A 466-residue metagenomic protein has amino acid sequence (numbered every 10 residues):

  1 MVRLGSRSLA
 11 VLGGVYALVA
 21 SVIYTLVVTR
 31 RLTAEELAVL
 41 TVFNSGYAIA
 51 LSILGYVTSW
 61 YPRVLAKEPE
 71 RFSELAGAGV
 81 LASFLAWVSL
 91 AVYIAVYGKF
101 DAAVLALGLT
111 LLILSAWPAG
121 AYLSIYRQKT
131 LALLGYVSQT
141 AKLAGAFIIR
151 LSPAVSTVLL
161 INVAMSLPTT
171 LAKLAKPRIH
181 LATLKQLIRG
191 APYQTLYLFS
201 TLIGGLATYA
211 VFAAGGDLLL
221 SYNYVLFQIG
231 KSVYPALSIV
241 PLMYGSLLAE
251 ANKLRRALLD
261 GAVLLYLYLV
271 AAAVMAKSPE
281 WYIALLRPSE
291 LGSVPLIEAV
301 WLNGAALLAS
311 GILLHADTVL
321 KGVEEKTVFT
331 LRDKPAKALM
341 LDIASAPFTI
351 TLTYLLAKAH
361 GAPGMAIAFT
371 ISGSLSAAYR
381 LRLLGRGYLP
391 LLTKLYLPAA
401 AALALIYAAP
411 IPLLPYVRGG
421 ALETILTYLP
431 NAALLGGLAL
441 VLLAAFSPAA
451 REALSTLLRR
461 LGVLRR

Functional and structural regions predicted by a protein language model:
R3-S59, W87, K142, P192-D217 (+2 more regions): Signature of the first transmembrane helix
L18-V22, G55, A76-D101, I148 (+3 more regions): Alpha-helical transmembrane segments of multi-pass membrane transport and lipid-handling proteins
Y24-I49, V155, Q186-G190, Y209-K231 (+3 more regions): Interfacial/gating helices of multi-pass transporter permease domains
L54-P69, L226, G230-A262, L314-E325: Helix-loop junctions and terminal segments of transmembrane helices in multi-pass membrane transport/translocation
V64, T110-V137, A305-I343, L384-R386: Membrane-interface junctions at transmembrane-helix termini in multi-pass inner-membrane proteins
G79-F199, A408-P412, L464: Hydrophobic transmembrane helix module of multi-pass membrane transport proteins
L111, A132-P177, I343-L355, A359-L383 (+2 more regions): Hydrophobic alpha-helical transmembrane segments
A408-R466: Membrane-proximal transmembrane or re-entrant/amphipathic helices at the cytosolic face
